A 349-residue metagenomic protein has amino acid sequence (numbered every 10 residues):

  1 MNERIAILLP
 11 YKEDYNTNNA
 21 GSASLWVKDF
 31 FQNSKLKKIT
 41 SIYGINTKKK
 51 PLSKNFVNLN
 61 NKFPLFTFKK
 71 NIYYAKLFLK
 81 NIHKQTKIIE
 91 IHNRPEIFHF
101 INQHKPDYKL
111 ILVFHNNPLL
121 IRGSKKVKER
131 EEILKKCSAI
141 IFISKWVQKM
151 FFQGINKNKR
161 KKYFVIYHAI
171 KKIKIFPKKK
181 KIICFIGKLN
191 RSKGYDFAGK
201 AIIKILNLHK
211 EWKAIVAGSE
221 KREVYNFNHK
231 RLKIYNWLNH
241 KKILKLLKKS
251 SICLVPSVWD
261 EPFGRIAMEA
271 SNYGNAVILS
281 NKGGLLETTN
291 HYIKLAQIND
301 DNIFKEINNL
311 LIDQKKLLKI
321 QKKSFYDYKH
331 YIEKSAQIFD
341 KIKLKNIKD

Functional and structural regions predicted by a protein language model:
A6-L8, I141, K174-K193, G199-I203 (+1 more regions): Conserved donor-binding/catalytic core segment of Leloir-type glycosyltransferases
L9-N18, W26-K69: N-terminal strand-loop element at the rim of the active site of nucleotide-sugar-dependent glycosyltransferases
I91-I97, F114: Short His-centered aromatic/hydrophobic patch
R130, K135-K161: A short, active-site helix/loop in glycosyltransferases that binds the activated sugar's phosphate group
K174, K315-D349: A charged, aromatic-enriched C-terminal amphipathic alpha-helix characteristic of glycosyltransferases across folds
E223-L244: Nucleotide-activated donor-binding/catalytic signature segment of Leloir-type glycosyltransferases, i.e., the conserved
K248-P262, N275: Acidic donor-binding loop of glycosyltransferase active sites
I293-D301, N309-Q314: Conserved acidic donor-binding segment of nucleotide-sugar-dependent glycosyltransferases
